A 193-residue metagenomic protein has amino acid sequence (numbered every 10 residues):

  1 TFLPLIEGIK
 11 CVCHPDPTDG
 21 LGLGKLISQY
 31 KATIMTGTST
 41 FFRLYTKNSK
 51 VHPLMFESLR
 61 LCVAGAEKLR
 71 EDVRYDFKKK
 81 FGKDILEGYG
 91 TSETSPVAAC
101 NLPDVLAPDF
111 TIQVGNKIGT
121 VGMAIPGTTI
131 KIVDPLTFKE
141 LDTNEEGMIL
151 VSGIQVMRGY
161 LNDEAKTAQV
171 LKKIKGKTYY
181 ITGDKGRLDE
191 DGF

Functional and structural regions predicted by a protein language model:
T1-I34, K47-N48: Conserved AMP-binding/adenylation subdomain of ANL enzymes
I6-I9, A32-G37, T46-N116, T129: Gly/Ser/Thr-rich phosphate-binding loop
T40-F42, L69, V156: Alpha-helix capping/helix-boundary segments
A66, G90, G122, G153 (+1 more regions): Active-site glycine-centered loops adjacent to acidic/histidine catalytic or metal-binding residues that shape
I112-V121, V170-K172: Short, P/G- and charge-enriched loop/turn segments at secondary-structure junctions
E140, N144, L150-F193: Conserved ATP-binding/catalytic segment of the ANL
